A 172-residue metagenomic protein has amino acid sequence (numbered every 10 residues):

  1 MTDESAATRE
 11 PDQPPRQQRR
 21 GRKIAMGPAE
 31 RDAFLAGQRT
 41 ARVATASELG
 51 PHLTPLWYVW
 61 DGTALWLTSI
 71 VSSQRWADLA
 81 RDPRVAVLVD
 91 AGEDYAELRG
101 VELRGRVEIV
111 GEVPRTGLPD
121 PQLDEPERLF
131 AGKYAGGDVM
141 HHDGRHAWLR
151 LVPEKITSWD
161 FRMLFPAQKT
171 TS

Functional and structural regions predicted by a protein language model:
T2-M26, L98-S172: Charged, gly/pro-rich active-site loop segments
Q17-R42: Short, basic/aromatic recognition patches
A29, Q74, L79-D82: Short amphipathic alpha-helical segments
D32-A33, W57, A77, E93 (+1 more regions): Short secondary-structure boundary/capping segments
Q38-V71, L79, V87-V89, R99-V101: Short beta-strand segments
E48, D90-D94, A135-G136: Short beta-turn/strand-loop junction motif enriched in small, turn-promoting residues
S73-R75, D94, F165-P166: Short, surface-exposed beta-strand-loop junctions and turns on beta-sheet-rich folds
